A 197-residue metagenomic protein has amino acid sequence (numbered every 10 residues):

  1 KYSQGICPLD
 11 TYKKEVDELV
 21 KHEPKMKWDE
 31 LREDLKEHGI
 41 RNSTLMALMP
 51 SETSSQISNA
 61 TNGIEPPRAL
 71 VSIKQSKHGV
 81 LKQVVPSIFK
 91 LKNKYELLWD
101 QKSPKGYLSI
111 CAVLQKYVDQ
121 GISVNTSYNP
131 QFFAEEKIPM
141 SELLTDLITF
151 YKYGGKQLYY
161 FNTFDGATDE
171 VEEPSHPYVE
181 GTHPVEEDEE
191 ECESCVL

Functional and structural regions predicted by a protein language model:
K1-E33: Conserved, charged catalytic cores of large soluble enzymes
C7, C111, C192-C195: Generic recognition of cysteine residues
D17-K25, E33-E180: Catalytic alpha/beta core of large soluble enzyme barrels
E172-L197: Acidic, low-complexity intrinsically disordered tails
